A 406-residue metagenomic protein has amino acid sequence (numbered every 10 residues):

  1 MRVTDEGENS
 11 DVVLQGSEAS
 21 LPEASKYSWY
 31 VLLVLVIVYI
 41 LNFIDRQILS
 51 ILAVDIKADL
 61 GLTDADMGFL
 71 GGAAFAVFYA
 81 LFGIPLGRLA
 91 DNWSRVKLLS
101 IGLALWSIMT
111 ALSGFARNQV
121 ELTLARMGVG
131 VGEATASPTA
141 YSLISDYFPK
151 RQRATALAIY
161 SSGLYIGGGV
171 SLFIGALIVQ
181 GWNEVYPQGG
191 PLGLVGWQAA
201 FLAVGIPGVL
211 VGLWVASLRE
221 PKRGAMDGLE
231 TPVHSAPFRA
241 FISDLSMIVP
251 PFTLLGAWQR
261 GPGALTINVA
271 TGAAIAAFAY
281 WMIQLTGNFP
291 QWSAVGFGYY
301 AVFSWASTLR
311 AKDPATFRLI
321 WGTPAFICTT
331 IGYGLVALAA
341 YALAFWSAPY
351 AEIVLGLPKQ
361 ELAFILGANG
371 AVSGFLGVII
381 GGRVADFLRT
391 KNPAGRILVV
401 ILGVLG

Functional and structural regions predicted by a protein language model:
L49-S50, R260-S293, P324-A371, V378: Extracytoplasmic gate region of multi-pass secondary transporters
L52-L81: Extracellular/periplasmic helix-loop-helix junction of adjacent transmembrane segments in MFS-like secondary
G61, S94, F115-E121, G132 (+1 more regions): Helix-breaking motifs and short loop linkers at transmembrane-helix boundaries and internal kinks in secondary membrane
L70-R88, Y141, A368-G381: Central cavity-lining transmembrane alpha-helices of secondary-active solute carriers, predominantly the Major
L81-V120: Conserved MFS/SLC helix-loop-helix module at the cytosolic interface between two early adjacent transmembrane helices
N92-L103, D386-G403: Cytoplasmic membrane-interface "Motif A"-like loop-to-helix N-cap segments of 12-TM Major Facilitator Superfamily
L124-G163: Cytoplasmic helix-loop-helix junction between adjacent transmembrane helices in 12-TM secondary transporters
Y160, L164-R223, A257-G296: Helix-loop-helix hairpin linking two adjacent transmembrane segments in secondary transporters
